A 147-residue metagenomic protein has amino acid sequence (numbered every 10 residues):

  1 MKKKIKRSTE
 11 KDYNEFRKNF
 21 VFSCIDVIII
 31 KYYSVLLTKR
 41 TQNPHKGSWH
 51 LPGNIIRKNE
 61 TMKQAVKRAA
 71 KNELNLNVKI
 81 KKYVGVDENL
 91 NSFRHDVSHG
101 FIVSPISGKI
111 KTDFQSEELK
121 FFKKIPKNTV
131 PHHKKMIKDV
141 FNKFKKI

Functional and structural regions predicted by a protein language model:
M1-D26: Acidic, metal-coordinating catalytic segment for phosphate/diphosphate chemistry, firing primarily on the Nudix
V21, M62, H133: Hydrophobic (often cysteine-bearing) scaffold residues that line and stabilize catalytic clefts of nucleotide/cofactor
K31: A cytosolic small-molecule/anion-sensing beta-strand core signal
S34-N72: Conserved Nudix-box catalytic region and its N-terminal flanking loop in Nudix hydrolases and closely related
L76-G85: A short coil-to-beta-strand element that immediately follows conserved catalytic motifs
D87-K109, V140: Active-site-adjacent beta-strand/loop module that shapes the phosphate/pyrophosphate-binding cleft
I102, K111-K143: NUDIX/MutT-family hydrolases
